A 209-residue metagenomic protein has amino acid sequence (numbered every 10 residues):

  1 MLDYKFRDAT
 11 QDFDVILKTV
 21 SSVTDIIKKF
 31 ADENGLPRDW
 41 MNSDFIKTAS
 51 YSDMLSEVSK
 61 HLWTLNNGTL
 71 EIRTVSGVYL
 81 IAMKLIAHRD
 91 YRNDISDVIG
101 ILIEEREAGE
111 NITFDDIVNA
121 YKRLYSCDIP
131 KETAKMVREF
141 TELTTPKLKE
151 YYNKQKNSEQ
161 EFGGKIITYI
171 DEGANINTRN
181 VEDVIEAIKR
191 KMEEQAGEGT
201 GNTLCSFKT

Functional and structural regions predicted by a protein language model:
M1-T209: Compositionally biased terminal segments of proteins
